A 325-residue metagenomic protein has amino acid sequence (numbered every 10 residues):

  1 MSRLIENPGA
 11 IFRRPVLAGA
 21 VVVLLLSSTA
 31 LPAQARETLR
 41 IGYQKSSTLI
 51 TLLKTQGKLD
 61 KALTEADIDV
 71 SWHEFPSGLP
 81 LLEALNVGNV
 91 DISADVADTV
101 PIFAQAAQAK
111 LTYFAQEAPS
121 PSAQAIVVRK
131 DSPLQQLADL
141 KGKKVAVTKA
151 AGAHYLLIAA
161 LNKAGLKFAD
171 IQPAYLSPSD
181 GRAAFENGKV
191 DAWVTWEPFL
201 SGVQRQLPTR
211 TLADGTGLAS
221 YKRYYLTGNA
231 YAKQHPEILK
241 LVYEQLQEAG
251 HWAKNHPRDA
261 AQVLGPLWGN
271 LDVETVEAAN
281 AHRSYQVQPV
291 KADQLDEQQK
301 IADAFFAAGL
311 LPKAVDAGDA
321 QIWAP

Functional and structural regions predicted by a protein language model:
S2-G19: Bacterial N-terminal signal peptides that target proteins for export
A18-S28: Bacterial N-terminal signal peptides
T29-A35: Sec/Tat signal peptide C-region and signal peptidase I cleavage site
A35-L166, A174-Y175, D191-V194, A219: Short, glycine-/small- and polar/acidic-enriched structural segments that line small-molecule recognition paths
I50, S120-I126, T209, Y221-Y225 (+2 more regions): Small-molecule pocket liners
T99, P173-A174, P178-L267: Pocket-lining segment of extracytoplasmic ligand-binding domains
K233-L310: Secondary-structure end/capping motifs
D303-P325: Conserved C-terminal helix/tail region of periplasmic/extracytoplasmic solute-binding proteins
